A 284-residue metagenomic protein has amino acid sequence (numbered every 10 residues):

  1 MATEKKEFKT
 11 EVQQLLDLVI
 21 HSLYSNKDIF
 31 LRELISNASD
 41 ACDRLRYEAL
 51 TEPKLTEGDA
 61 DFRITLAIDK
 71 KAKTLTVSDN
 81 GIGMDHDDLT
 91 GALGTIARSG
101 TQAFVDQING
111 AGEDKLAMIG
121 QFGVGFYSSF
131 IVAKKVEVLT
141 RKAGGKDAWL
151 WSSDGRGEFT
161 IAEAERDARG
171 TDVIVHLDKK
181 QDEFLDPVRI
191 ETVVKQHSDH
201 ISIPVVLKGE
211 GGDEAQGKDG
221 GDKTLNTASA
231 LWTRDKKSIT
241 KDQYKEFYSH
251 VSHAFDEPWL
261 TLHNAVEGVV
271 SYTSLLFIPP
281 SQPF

Functional and structural regions predicted by a protein language model:
M1-F184, T192: GHKL (Bergerat-fold) ATPase N-terminal catalytic module, capturing the glycine-rich phosphate-binding loop and acidic
M118, L139-E158, K179-Q181, V188-F284: GHKL/Bergerat-fold ATPase module in large chromosome/replication-associated machines
